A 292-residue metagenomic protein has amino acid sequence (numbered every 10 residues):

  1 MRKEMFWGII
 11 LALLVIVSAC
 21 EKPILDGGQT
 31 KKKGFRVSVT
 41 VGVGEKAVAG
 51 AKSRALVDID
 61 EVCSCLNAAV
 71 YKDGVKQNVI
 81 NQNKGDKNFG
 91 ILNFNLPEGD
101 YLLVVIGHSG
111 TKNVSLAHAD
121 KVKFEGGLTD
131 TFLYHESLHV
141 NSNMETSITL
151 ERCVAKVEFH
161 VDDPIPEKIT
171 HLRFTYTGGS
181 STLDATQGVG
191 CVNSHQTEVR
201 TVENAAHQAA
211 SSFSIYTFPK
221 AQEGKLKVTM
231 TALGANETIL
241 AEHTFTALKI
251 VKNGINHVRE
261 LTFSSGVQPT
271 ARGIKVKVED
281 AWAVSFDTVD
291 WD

Functional and structural regions predicted by a protein language model:
R2, G8, L14-A47, N253-N256 (+1 more regions): Bacterial Sec-dependent N-terminal signal peptides
F6-W7, A12-L14, N67, K72 (+3 more regions): Low-complexity, intrinsically disordered short peptide segments enriched in small/polar/basic residues
C20-L66, N113-G178, S265, V276: Primarily secretory-pathway and cell-envelope proteins
S38-G44, Y71, N95-P97, I106 (+9 more regions): A structural detector for beta-sheet-dominated domains
D60-L116, I169-K252, F286-D292: Tryptophan-paired
N83-K87, G110-E145, N236-V267: Structured interaction patches on ligand/partner-binding surfaces of diverse proteins
D130-F132, V202, A271: N-terminal compositionally biased, intrinsically disordered segments and leader/signal-like regions
E260-V276, A283-D290: Glycine-rich, aromatic-bearing surface loops/beta-hairpins
